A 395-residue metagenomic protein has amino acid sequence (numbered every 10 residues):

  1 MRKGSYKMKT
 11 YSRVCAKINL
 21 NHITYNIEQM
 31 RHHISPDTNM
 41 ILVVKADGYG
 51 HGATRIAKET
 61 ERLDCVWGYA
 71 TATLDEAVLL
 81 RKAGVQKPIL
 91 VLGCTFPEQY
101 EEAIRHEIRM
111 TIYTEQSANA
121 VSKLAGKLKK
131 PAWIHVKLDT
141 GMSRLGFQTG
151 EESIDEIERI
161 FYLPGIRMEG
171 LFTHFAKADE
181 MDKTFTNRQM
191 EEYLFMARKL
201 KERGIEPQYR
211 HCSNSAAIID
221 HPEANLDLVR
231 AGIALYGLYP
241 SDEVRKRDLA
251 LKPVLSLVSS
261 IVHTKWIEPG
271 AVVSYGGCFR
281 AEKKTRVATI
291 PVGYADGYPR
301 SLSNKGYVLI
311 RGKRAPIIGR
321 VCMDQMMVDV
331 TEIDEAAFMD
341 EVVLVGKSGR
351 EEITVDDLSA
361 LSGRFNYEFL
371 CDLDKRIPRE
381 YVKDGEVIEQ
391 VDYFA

Functional and structural regions predicted by a protein language model:
R2-T24, E76, T95-P97, Y113-V121 (+3 more regions): Active-site anion/phosphate-binding pocket segments in diverse small-molecule metabolic enzymes
T10, V14-I18, H22-Y25, H32 (+1 more regions): Active-site-proximal beta-alpha core segment in soluble small-molecule metabolic enzymes
